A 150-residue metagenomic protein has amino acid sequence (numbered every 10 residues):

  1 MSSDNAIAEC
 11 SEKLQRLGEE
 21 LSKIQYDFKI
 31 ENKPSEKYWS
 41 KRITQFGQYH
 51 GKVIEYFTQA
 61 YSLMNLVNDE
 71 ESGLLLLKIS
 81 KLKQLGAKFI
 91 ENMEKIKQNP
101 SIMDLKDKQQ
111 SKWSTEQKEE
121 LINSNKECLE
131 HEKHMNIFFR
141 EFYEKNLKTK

Functional and structural regions predicted by a protein language model:
S2-E9, K13-K150: Long, low-complexity or tandemly repetitive, helically biased scaffold regions used for multimeric assembly/adhesion
